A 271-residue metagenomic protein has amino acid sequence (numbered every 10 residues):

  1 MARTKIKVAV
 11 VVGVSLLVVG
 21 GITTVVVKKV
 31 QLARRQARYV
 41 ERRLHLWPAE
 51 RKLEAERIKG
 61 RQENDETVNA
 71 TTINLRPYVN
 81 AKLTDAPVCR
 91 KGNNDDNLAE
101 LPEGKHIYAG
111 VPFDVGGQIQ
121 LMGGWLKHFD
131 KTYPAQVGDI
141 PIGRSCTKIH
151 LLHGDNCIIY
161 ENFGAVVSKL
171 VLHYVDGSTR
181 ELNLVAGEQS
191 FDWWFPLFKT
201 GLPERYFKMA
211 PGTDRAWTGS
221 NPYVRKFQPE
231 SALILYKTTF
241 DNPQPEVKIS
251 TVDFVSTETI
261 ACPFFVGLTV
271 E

Functional and structural regions predicted by a protein language model:
M1-L53: Hydrophobic topogenic segments
P48-E271: N-terminal/edge-of-domain interface segments
